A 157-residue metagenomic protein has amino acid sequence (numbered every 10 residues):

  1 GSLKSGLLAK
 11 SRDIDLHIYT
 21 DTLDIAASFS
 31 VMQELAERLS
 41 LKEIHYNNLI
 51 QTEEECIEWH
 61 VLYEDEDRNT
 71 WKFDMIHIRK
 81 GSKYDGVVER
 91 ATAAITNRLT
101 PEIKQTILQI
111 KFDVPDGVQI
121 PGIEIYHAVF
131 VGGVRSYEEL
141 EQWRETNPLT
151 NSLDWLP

Functional and structural regions predicted by a protein language model:
G1-F29: Active-site nucleotide-donor binding segment shared across nucleotidyl transfer reactions
D13-D15, L35, D74: Acidic side chains
L16, A36, I50-Q51, A94: A sequence-level detector of short, solvent-exposed, charge-rich linear segments
T22-A26, R68-N69, K80-K83: Short, charged/polar surface micro-motifs in flexible loops or helix N-caps
T22-L23, E37-L41: Short helix-capping and hinge/turn segments at secondary-structure transitions, especially at repeat and domain
S28-E37: Short amphipathic alpha-helices in soluble, non-transmembrane regions that often serve as interface/regulatory elements
L39-R79: Conserved catalytic core of two-metal-ion nucleotidyltransferases
K72-P157: Catalytic cores of NTP-dependent nucleotidyl/adenyl transfer enzymes across multiple folds
